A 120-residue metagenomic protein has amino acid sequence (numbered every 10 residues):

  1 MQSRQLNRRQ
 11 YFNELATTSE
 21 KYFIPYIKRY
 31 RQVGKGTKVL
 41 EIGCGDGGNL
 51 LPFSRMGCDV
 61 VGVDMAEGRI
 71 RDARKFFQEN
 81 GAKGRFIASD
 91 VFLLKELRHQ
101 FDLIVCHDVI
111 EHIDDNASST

Functional and structural regions predicted by a protein language model:
M1-H99, L103, H107, T120: Conserved N-terminal segment of class I S-adenosyl-L-methionine
D108-H112: A short His-aromatic
I113-T120: A short, conserved alpha-helix within the catalytic core of class I
